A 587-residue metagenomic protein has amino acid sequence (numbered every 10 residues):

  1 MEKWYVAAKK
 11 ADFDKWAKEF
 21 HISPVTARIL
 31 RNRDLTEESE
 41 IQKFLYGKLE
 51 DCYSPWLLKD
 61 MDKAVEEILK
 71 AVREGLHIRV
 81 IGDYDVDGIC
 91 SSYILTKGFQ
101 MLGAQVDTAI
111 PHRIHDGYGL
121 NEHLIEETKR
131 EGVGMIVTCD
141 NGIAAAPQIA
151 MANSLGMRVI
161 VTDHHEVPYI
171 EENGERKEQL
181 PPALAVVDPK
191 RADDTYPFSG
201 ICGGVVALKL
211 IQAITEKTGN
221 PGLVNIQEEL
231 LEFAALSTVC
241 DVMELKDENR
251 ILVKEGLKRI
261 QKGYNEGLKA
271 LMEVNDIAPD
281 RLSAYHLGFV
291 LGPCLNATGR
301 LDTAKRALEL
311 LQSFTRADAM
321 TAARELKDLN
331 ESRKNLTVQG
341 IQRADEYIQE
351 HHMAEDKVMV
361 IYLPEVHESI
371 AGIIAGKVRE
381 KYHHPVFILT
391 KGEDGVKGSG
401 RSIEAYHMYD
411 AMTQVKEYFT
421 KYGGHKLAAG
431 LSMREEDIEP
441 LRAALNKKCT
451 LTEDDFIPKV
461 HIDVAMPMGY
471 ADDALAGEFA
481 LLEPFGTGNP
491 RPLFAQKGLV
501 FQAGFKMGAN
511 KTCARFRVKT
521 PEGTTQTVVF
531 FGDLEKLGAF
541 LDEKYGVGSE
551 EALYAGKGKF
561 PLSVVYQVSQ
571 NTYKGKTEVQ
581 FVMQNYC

Functional and structural regions predicted by a protein language model:
K3-Y5: Non-catalytic interface/linker regions that flank or bridge core catalytic/transmembrane domains
A7-G134, L155-G156, N173-R176, P182 (+3 more regions): Hydrophobic helix-and-loop "lid/oligomerization" segment in the mid-to-C-terminal part of catalytic domains
L30, V137, N296, F479 (+1 more regions): A residue-level signal for conserved active-site and pocket-lining positions in enzyme catalytic cores
K70-L76, D318-R324, D328-Y362, Q414-C587: Mid-to-C-terminal polyanion-binding domains and interfaces
E126-G200, G204, L208-N220, N225: Active-site cavity-forming subdomains of large catalytic enzyme subunits
P147-M151, M359, I374, E478: A short acidic, amphipathic alpha-helical/loop segment
H164-H165, H367, H425, C513: Histidine-centered active-site/metal-ligand motif
K177-E178, A183-V186, D394-S402, T525-V529 (+1 more regions): Short, well-ordered strand-loop elements centered on a beta-strand within folded domains, enriched for acidic residues
